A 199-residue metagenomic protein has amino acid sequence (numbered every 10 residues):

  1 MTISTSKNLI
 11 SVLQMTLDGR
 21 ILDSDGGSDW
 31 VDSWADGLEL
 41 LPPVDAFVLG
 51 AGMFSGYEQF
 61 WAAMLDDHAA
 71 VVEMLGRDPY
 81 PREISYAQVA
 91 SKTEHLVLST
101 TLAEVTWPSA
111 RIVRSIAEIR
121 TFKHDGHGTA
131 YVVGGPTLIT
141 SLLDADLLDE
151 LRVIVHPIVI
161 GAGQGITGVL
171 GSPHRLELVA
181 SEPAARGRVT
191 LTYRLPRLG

Functional and structural regions predicted by a protein language model:
M1-G199: Enzymes that bind and transform nitrogen-containing heteroaromatic metabolites
